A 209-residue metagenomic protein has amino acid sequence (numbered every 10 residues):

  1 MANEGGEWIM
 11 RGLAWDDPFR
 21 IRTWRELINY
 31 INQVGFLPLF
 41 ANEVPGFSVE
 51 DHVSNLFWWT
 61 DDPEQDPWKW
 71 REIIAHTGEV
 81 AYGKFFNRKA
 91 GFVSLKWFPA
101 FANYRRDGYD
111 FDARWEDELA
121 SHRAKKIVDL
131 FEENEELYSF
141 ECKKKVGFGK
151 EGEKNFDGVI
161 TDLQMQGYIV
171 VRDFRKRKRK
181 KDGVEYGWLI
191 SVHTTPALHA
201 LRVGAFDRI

Functional and structural regions predicted by a protein language model:
M1-I209: Long, low-complexity intrinsically disordered regions
